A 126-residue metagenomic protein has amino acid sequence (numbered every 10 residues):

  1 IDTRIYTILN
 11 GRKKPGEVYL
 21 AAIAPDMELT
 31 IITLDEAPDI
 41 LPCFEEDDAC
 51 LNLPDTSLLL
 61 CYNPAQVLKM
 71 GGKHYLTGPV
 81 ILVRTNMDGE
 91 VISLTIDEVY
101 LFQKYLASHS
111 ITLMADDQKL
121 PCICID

Functional and structural regions predicted by a protein language model:
I1-D126: Short beta-rich binding modules
